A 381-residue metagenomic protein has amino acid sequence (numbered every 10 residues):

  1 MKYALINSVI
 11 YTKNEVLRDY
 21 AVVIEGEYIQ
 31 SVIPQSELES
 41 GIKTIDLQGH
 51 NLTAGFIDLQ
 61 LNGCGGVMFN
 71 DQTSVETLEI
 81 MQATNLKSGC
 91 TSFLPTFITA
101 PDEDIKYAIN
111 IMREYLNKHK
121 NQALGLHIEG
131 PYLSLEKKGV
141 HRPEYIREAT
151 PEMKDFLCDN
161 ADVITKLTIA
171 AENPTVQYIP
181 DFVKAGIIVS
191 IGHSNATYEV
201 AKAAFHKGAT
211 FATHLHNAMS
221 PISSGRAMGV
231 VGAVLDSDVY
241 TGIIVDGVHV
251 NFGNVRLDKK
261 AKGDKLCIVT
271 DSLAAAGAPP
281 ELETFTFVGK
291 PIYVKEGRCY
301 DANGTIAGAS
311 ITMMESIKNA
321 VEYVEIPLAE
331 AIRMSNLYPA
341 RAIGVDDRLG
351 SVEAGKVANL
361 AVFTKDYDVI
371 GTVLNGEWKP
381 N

Functional and structural regions predicted by a protein language model:
M1-L38, V373: N-terminal metal-binding scaffold of metallo-dependent hydrolase/deaminase domains
Y3-L5, L38-E79, A83: Replace "His-x-His-based motif
S8, R341, S351-N381: C-terminal cap of metal-dependent C-N hydrolases
N62, A83-L94, L135-A161, A203-M219 (+2 more regions): Active-site gating loops and adjacent loop-to-helix segments of metal-dependent hydrolytic enzymes
N62-C64, E79-A108, N121-S134, A161-E172 (+3 more regions): Divalent metal-dependent hydrolysis catalytic cores, especially in the metallo-beta-lactamase
I128, F182, A212, A320 (+1 more regions): Conserved, mostly hydrophobic/aromatic
C158-P279: Active-site core of metal-dependent hydrolases
G229-G242, K259-T270, A276-K356, L360-V362: His/Asp/Glu-enriched, well-ordered alpha-helical/loop segment that forms or immediately abuts the divalent-metal
